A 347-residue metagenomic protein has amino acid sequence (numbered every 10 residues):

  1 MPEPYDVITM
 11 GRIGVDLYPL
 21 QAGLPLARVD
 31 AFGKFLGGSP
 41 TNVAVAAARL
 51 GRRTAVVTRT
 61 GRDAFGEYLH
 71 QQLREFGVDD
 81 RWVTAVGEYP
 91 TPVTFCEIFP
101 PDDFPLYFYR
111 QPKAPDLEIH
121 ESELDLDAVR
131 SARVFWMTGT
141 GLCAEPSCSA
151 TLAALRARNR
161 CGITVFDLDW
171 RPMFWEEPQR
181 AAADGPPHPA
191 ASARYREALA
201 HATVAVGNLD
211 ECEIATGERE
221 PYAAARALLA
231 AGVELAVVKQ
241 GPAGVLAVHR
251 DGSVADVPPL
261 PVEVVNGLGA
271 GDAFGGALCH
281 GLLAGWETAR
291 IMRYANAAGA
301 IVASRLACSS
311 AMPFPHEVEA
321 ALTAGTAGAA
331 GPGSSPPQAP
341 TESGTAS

Functional and structural regions predicted by a protein language model:
M1-D79, E263-V265, S334, Q338-S347: Glycine-rich phosphate/adenosyl-contacting loop at the front of the ribokinase-like
M1-I8, R156, S192, G217-S347: Conserved phosphate-binding/catalytic region of the ribokinase-like
P2, L126-R130, A198-L199: A short, aliphatic-rich alpha-helical micro-motif
A47, N208, G271: Short, conserved phosphate/pyrophosphate- and ester-handling motifs at nucleotide-, phospho-/glycolipid
G51, G77, C161-G162, G232 (+1 more regions): Glycine-centered short loops/turns at secondary-structure junctions
R53-G139, A320-S347: Conserved N-terminal subdomain of the carbohydrate kinase-like
R53-T54, D80, G162-T164, A236: Hydrophobic anchor at the start of a short beta-strand that flanks the dinucleotide cofactor-binding loop
V134-A227, A243-V245: Conserved beta-alpha-beta core of the PfkB/ribokinase-like small-molecule kinase fold
